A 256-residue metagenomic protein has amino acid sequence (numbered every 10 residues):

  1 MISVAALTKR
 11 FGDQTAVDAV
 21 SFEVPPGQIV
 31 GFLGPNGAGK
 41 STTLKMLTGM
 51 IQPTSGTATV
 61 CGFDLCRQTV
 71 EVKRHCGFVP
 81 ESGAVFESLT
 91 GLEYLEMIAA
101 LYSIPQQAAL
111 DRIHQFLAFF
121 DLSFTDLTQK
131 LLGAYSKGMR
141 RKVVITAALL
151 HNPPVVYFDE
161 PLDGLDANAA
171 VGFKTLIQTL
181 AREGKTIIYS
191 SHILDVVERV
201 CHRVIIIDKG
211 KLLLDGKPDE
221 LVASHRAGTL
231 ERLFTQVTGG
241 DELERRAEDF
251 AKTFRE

Functional and structural regions predicted by a protein language model:
I2, K9-Y189, L194-V200, V204-D208 (+1 more regions): ABC transporter nucleotide-binding domains
A99, L117, V222-A223, T235: Residue-level preference for well-ordered alpha-helical positions
A223-E256: ABC ATPase nucleotide-binding domains
